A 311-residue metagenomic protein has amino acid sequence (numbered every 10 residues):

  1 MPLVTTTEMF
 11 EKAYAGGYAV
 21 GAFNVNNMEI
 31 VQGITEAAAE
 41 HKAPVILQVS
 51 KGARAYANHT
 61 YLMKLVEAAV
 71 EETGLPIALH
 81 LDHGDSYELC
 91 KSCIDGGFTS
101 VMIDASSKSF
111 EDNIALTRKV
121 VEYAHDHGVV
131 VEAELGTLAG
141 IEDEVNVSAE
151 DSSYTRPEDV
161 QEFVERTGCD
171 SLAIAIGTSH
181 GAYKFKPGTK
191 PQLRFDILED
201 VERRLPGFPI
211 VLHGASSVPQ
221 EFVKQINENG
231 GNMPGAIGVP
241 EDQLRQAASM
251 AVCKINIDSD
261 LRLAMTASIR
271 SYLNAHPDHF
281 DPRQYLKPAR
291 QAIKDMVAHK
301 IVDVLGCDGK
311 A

Functional and structural regions predicted by a protein language model:
M1-L3, A311: Basic/polar N-terminal segments that are highly enriched at the extreme N-terminus, encompassing both cleavable
V4-K12, N27-G52, T60-P76, G84-P209 (+7 more regions): Alpha/beta enzyme core
T5-G21, H279-Q284: Generic N-terminal amphipathic, Lys/Arg-enriched alpha-helix
A215-V218: Long, repeat-rich segments with strong aromatic
E228-G231, V239-A311: C-terminal alpha-helical cap/extension of soluble enzyme domains
